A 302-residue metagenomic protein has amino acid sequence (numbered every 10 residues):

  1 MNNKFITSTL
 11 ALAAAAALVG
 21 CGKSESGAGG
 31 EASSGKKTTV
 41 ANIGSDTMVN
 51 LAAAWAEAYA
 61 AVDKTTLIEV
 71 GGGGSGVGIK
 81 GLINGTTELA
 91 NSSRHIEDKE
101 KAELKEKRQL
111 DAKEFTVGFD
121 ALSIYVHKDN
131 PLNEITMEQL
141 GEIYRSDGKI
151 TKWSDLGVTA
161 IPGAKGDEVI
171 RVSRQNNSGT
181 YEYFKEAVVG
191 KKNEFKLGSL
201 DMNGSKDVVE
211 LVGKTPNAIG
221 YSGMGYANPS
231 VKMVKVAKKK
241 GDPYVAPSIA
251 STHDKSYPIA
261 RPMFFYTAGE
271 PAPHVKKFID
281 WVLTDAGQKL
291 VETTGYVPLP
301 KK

Functional and structural regions predicted by a protein language model:
M1-V19: Sec-dependent bacterial lipoprotein signal peptides
C21-D120, Y125-K302: Exported/periplasmic ABC-transporter solute-binding proteins
